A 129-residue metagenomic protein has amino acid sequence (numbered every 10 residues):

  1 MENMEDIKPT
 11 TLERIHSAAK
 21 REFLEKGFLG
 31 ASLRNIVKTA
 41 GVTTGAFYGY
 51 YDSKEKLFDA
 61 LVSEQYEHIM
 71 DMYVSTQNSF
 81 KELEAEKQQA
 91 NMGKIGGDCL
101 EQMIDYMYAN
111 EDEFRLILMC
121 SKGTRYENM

Functional and structural regions predicted by a protein language model:
M1-K8: N-terminal intrinsically disordered/low-complexity leader segments
E2, G27-F28, N78-K81, A85 (+1 more regions): Short, flexible helix-adjacent loops and helix caps
T10, R14-R21, E25, N35 (+7 more regions): Alpha-helical structural segments
K26-L29, N110: Short coil/turn segments at alpha/beta junctions that flank glycine-rich nucleotide-binding fingerprints
L29-G30, Y50: Flexible coil/turn residues that form the inter-helical turn or adjacent wing/linker of helix-turn-helix
A31, K56-A60, L116, T124: Alpha-helical transmembrane segments and their helix-entry boundary regions
V42-Y51: Short hydrophobic/aromatic patch on the recognition helix
L83-M129: Short secondary-structure transition hinges
